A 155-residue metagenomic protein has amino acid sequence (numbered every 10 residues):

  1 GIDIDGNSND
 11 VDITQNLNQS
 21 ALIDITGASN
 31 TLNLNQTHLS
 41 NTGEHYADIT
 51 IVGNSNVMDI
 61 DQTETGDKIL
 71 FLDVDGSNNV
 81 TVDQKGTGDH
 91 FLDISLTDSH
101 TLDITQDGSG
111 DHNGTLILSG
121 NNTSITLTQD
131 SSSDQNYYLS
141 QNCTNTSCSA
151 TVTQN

Functional and structural regions predicted by a protein language model:
G1-N155: Low-complexity repeat regions of mature extracellularly deployed or surface/particle-associated proteins
